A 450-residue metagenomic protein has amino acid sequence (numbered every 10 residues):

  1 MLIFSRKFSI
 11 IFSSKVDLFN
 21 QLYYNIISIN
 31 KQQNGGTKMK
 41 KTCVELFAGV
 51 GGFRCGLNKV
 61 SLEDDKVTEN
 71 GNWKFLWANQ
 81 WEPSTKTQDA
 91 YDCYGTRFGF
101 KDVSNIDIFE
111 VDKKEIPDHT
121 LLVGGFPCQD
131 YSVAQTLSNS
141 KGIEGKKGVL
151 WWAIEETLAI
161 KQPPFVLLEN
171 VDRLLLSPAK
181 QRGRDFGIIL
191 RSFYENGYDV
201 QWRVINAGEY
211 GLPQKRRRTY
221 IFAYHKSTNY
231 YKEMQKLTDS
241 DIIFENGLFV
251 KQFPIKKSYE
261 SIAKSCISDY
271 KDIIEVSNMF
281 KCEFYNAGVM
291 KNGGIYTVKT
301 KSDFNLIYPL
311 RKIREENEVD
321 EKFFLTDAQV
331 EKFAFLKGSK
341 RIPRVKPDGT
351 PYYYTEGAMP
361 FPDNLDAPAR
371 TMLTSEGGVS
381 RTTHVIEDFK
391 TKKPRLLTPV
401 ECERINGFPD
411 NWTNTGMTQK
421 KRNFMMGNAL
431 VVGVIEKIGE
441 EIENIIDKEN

Functional and structural regions predicted by a protein language model:
L2-I10, S14-V16: Cationic, amphipathic, low-complexity segments that mediate targeting or membrane/lipid association
K15-K38: Short, Lys/Arg-enriched N-terminal segments with co-localized hydrophobic residues within the first ~10-30 amino acids
K40-F165, V171-F186: Core alpha/beta nucleotide-donor-binding catalytic domains of modification enzymes
C43, R216-R218, A367-A369: Extracellular structured ligand-interaction cores
F47, E82-P83, D172, V204-E209 (+4 more regions): Short, flexible loop/turn elements at secondary-structure junctions
V111-H119, Y131-F361: Class I S-adenosyl-L-methionine
N292-N450: C-terminal target-recognition/interaction regions appended to catalytic cores
